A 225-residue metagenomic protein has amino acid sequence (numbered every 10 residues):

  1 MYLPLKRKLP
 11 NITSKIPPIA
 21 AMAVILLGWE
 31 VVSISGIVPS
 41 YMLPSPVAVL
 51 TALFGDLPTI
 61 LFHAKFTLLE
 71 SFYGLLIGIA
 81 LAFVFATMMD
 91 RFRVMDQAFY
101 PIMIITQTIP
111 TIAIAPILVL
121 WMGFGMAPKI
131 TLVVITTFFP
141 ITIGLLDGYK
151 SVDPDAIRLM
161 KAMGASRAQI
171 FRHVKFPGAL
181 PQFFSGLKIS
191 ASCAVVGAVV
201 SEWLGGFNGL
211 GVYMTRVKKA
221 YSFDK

Functional and structural regions predicted by a protein language model:
M1-A23: Transmembrane alpha-helical segments of polytopic membrane transport and secretion proteins
Y2-K8, S35-I79: Periplasmic/extracellular loop-to-transmembrane helix junction in inner-membrane transport proteins
L53, I60, A64, L68 (+8 more regions): Hydrophobic alpha-helical elements at and bordering transmembrane segments of multi-pass membrane proteins
Y73-M103, L120: Transmembrane-helix boundary motif in ABC transporter permease subunits
I104-P140, D147-G148: Generic hydrophobic transmembrane alpha-helix motif, especially the helices
L120, Y149, V196-K225: Glycine-rich helix-loop "coupling/hinge" segments at transmembrane-helix boundaries in multipass transporters
T131, I135, A168-S201: Transmembrane alpha-helices
Y149-D155, L159-A179, K219: Short helix-to-coil transition segments within interhelical loops that connect adjacent transmembrane helices
